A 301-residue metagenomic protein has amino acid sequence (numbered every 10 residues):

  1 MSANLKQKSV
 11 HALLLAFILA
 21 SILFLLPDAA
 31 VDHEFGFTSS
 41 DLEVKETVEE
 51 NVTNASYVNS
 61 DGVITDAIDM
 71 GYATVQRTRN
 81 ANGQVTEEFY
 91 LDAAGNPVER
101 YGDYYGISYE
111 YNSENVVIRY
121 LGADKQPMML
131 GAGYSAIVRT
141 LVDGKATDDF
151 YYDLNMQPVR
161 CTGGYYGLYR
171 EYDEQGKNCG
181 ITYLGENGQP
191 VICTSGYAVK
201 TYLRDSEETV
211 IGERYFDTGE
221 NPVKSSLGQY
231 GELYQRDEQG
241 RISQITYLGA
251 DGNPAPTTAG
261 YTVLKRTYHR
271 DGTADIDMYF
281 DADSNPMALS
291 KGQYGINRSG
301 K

Functional and structural regions predicted by a protein language model:
S2-F17: N-terminal Sec-pathway targeting helices
F17-D28: Hydrophobic alpha-helical membrane-insertion segments, chiefly the h-region of N-terminal signal peptides
A30-K301: Buried hydrophobic residues that stabilize the cores of well-folded domains
